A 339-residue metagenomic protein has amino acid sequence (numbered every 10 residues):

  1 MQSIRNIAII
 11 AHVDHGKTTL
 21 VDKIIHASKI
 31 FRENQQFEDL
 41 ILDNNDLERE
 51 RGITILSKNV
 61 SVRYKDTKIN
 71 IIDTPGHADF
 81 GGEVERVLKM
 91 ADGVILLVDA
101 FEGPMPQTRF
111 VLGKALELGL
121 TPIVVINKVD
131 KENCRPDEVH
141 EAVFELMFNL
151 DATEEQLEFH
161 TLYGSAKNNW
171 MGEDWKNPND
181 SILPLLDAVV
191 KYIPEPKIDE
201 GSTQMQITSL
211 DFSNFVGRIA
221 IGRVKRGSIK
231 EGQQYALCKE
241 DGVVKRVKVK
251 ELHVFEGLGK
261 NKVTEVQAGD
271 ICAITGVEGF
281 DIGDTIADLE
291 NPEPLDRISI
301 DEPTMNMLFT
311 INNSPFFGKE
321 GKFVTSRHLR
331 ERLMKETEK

Functional and structural regions predicted by a protein language model:
M1-V98, E102-P104, E138, A142 (+1 more regions): P-loop NTPase switch module centered on the Walker A-proximal segment
N6-I7, K128, K167-K176, E256-T264 (+1 more regions): Short hinge/gating elements
D14, L20, G52, I71-D73 (+12 more regions): Residue-level signature of catalytic and energy-coupling elements of molecular machines, predominantly ATP/GTP-dependent
I30-S57, F80, L146-E158, V190-T203 (+6 more regions): Active-site phosphate-binding and catalytic loops of NTP-dependent enzymes
L88, V94-Q156: Conserved C-terminal guanine-recognition region of P-loop GTPase G domains, centered on the G4
D99-A100, I123-D137, L162-K176, G283 (+1 more regions): G-domain G4 guanine-recognition motif of GTPases
F148-I282: Conserved catalytic-core segments of large NTP-driven translation/proteostasis enzymes
N261-V263, A268-K339: C-terminal effector modules of nucleic-acid-centric enzymes and ribosome-associated factors
